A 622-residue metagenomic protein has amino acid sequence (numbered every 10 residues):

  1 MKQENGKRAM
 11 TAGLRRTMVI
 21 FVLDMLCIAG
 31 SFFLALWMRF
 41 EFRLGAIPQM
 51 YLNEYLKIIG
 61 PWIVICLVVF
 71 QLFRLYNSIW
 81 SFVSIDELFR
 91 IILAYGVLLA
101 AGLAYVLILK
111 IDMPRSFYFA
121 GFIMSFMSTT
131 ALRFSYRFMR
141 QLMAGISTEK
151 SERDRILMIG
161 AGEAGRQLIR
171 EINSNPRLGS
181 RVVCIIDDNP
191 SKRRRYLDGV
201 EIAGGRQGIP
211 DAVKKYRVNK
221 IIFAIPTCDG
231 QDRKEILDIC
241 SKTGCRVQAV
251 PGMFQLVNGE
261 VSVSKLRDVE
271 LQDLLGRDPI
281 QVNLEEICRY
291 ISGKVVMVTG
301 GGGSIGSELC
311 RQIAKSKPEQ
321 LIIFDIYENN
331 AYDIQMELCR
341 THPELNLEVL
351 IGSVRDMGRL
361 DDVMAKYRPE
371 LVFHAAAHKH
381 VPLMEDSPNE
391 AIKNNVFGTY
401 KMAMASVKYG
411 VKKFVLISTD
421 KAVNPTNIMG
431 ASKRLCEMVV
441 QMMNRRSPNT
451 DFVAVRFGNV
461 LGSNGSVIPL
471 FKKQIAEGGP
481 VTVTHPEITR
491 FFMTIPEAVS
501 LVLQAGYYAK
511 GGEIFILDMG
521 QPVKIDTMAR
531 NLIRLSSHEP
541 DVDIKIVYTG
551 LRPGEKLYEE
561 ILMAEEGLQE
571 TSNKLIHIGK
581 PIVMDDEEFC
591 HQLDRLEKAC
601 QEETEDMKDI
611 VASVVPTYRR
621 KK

Functional and structural regions predicted by a protein language model:
M1-E152, I156, S180, R193 (+3 more regions): Signature of alpha-helical transmembrane segments in polytopic membrane proteins
F33, P48-Q49, M139-N258, I326-Q335 (+3 more regions): A solvent-exposed beta-alpha-beta segment
R206, R233-V295, V407: Flexible, Lys/Arg-rich cytosolic regulatory linkers and terminal tails that connect or flank
V213, R217-N219, P318-E319, M364 (+3 more regions): Proline-aspartate-enriched helix->loop->beta-strand connector
K234-Q248, Q320-Y327, K366, L371 (+1 more regions): NAD(P)-cofactor binding segment of oxidoreductase domains
N258-G259, H374, H378-E437, M442-M443: Conserved Rossmann-fold NAD(P)-dependent oxidoreductase catalytic core, especially the SDR/UDP-sugar
S264-D268, Q272, G276-R368, G567: N-terminal Rossmann/SDR dinucleotide-binding element
Q281, E286-Y290, M442-V460, N464-K622: Strand-loop microenvironment adjacent to phosphate/nucleotide-handling motifs in alpha/beta enzyme folds
